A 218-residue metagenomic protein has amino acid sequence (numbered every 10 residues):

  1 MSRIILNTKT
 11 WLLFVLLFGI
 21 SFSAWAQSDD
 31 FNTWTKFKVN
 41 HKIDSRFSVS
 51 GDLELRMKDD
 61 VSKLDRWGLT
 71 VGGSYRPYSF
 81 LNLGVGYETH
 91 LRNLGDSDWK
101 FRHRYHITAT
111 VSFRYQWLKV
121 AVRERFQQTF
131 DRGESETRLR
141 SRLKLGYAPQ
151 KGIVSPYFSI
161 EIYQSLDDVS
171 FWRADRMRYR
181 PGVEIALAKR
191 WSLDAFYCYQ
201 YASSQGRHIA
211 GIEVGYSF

Functional and structural regions predicted by a protein language model:
W11-S21: Bacterial N-terminal signal peptides
F22-A26: Sec/Tat signal peptide C-region and signal peptidase I cleavage site
Q27-P77, N82-G84: Start-of-domain marker
F31-T33, D65-W67, F101-Y105, S135-L139 (+2 more regions): Residues that define the transmembrane beta-barrel architecture of outer-membrane proteins
F37-H41, V71-Y75, I107-F113, S141-Y147 (+2 more regions): Residues on the lipid-exposed face of transmembrane beta-strands in outer-membrane beta-barrel proteins
S45-G51, F80-V85, Y115-V120, K151-S155 (+1 more regions): Repeated loop/turn-to-beta-strand initiation elements of outer-membrane beta-barrel proteins
L53-D59, Y87-N93, F113-W117, F126-F130 (+3 more regions): Transmembrane beta-strands of outer-membrane beta-barrel pores
F158, S170, A174-F218: Predominantly the C-terminal beta-signal and adjacent terminal strand-loop region of outer-membrane beta-barrel
